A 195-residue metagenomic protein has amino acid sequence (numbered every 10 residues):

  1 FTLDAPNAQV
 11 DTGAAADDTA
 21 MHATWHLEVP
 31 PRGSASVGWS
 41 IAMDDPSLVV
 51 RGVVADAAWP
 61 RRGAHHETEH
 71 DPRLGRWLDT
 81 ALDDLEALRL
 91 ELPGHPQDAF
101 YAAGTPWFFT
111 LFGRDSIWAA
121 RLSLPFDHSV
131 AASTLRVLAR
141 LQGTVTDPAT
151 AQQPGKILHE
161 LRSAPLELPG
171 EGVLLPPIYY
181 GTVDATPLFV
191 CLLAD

Functional and structural regions predicted by a protein language model:
F1-T110: Acidic/polar, glycine-enriched structural segments that form the non-catalytic walls/loops of the carbohydrate-binding
F109-D195: Aromatic-rich carbohydrate-recognition surfaces in CAZymes
